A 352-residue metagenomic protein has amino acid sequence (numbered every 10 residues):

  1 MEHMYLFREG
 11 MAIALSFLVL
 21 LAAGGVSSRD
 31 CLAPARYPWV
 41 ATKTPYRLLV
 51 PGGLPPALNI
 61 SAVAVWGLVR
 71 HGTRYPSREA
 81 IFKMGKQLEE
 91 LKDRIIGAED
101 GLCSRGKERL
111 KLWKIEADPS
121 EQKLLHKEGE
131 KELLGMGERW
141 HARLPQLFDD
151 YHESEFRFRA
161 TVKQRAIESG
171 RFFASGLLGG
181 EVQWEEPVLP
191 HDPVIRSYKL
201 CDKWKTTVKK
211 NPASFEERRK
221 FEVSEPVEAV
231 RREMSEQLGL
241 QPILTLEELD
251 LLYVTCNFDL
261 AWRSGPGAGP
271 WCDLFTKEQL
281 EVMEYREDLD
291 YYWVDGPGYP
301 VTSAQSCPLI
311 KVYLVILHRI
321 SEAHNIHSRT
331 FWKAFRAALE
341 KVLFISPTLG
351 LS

Functional and structural regions predicted by a protein language model:
M1-F7: Short, low-complexity, Lys/Arg-enriched N-terminal segments of secretory-pathway carbohydrate enzymes
E2, L20-R157, T161-S352: Signature for phosphate-centric chemistry
R8-F17: Sec-dependent signal peptide recognition, specifically the positively charged N-region followed immediately by
